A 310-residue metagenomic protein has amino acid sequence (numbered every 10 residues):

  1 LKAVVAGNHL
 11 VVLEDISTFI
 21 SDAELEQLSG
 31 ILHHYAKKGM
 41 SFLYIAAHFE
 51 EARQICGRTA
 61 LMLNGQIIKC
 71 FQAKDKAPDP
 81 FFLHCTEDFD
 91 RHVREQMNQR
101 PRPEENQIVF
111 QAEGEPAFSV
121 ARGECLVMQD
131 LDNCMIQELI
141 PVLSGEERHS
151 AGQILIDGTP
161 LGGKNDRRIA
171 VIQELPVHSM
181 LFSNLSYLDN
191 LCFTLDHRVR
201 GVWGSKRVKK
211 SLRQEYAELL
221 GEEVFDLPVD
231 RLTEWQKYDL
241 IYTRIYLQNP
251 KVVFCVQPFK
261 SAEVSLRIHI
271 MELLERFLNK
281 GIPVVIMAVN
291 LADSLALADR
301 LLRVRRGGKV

Functional and structural regions predicted by a protein language model:
L1-K2, M180-R244, Q248-K251: ABC-family P-loop ATPase nucleotide-binding domains
E14, I20-S21, V256, A262-E263: ABC-family nucleotide-binding domains
L25-K38, R267-K280: Helical segment within the ABC ATPase nucleotide-binding domain
I45-A47, M287-V289: H-loop/switch region of ABC-family ATPase nucleotide-binding domains
A52-Q54, S294-A296: A short, surface-exposed alpha-helical micro-motif characterized by mixed small hydrophobic and charged/polar residues
K69-V109, K206: Pre-NBD coupling/linker segments of ABC/ABC-like ATPases
D130-V199: ABC ATPase nucleotide-binding domain signature region
